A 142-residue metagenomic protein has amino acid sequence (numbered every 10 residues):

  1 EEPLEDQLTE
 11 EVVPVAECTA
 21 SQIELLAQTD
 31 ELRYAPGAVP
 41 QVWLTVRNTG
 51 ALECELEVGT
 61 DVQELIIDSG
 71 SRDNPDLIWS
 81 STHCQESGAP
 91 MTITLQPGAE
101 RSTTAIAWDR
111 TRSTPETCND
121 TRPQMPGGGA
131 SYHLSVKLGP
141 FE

Functional and structural regions predicted by a protein language model:
E1-A20: Membrane engagement elements in two modes
D6, V13, V58, I66-E142: Extended, well-structured beta-strand/loop surface patches that form recognition or cofactor-anchoring regions within
A16-G37: N-terminal edge beta-strand
G37-W43, G127-A130: Short, solvent-exposed loop/turn segments enriched in Ser/Thr/Gly
V46-G50: Asparagine-centered strand-capping/turn motif at beta-strand->loop junctions
L52-T60: Short, hydrophobic/aromatic beta-strand segments
